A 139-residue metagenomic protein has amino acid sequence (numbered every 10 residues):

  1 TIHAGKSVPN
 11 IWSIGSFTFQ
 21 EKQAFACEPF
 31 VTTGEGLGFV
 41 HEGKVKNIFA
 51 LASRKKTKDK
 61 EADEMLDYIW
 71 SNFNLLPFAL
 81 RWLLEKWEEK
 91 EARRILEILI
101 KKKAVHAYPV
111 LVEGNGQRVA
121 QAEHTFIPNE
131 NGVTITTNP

Functional and structural regions predicted by a protein language model:
T1-P139: Active-site neighborhoods and metal-handling regions in enzymes and metal-associated proteins
